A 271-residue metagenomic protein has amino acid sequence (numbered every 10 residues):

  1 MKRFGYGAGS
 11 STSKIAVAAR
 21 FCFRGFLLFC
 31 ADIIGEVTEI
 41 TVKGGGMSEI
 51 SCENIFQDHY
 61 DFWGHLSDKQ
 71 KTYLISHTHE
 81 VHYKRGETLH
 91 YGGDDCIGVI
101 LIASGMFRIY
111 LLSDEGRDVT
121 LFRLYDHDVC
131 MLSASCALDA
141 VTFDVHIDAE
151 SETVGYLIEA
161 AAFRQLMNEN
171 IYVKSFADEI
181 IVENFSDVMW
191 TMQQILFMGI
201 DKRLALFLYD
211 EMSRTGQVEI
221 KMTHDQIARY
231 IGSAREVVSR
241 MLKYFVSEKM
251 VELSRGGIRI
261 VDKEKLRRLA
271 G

Functional and structural regions predicted by a protein language model:
G25-G46: Short, Lys/Arg-enriched N-terminal segments with co-localized hydrophobic residues within the first ~10-30 amino acids
E39, K43-K84, A134-L138: Cyclic nucleotide-binding regulatory module and flanking cytosolic helices
K84-R85, A103-S104, Y125, S151: A cytosolic small-molecule/anion-sensing beta-strand core signal
L89-D94: Short phosphate-coordinating micro-motif centered on Lys-Gly-acidic
I97, L101-Y110, H127: Glycine- and acidic-residue-biased ligand/ion/polar-headgroup-sensing regions
T120-D178: Cyclic-nucleotide recognition modules
E150-E152, N168-S233: Polybasic "coupling" helices that flank or enter modular domains
Y209-G271: Phosphate-/nucleic-acid-contacting segments
